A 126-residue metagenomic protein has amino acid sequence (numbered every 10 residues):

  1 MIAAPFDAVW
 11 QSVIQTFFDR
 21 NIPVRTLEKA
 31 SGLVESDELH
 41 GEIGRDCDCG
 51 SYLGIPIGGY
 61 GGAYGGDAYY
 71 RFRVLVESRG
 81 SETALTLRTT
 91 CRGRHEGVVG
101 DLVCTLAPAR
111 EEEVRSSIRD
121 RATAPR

Functional and structural regions predicted by a protein language model:
M1-R126: Ser/Thr-rich, low-complexity intrinsically disordered terminal regions
